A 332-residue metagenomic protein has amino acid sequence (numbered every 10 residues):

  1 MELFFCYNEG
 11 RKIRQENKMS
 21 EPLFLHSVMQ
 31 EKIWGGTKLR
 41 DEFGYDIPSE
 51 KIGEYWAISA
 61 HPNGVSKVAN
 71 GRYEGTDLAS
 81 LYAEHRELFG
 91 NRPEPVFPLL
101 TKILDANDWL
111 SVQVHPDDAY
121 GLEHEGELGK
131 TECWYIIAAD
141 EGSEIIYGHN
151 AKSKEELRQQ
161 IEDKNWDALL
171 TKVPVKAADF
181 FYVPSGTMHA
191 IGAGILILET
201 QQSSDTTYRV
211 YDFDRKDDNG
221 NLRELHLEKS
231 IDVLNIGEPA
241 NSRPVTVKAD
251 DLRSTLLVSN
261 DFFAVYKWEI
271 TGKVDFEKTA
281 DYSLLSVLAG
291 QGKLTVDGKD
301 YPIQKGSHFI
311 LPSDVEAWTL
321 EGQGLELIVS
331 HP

Functional and structural regions predicted by a protein language model:
E2-K152, D214-A240, V265, E326: Transition-metal
V96, L104-W109, D118, L128-G129 (+3 more regions): Ligand-binding loop in jelly-roll beta-barrel domains
Q159-D167, Q291-K293: Short, structured beta-strand/loop micro-motifs enriched in basic residues and often containing a Trp
D163-L169, F180-Y182, M188-P239: An exposed, glycine/acidic-rich loop-and-rim segment of catalytic or binding clefts
L170-Y182, D297-D314: Short acidic-glycine-tyrosine-enriched beta hairpin
Y208-D275, T279: C-terminal amphipathic alpha-helical segment
K273-D275, G290-T295, H308: Short beta-strand segments in beta-sandwich/barrel cores
L285: Structured binding elements
